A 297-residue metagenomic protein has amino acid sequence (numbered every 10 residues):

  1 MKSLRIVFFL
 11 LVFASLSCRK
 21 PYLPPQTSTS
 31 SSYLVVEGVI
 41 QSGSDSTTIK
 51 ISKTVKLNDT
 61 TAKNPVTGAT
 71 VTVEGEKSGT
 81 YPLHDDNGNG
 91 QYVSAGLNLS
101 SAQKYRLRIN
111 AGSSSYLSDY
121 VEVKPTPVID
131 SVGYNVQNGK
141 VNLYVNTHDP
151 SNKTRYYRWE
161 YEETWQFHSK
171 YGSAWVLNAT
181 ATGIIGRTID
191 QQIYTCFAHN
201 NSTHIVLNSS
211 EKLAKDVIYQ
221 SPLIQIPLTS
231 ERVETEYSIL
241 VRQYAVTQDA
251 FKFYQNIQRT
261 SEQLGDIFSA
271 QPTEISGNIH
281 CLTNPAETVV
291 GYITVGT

Functional and structural regions predicted by a protein language model:
M1-K2, S118: Short intrinsically disordered, low-complexity coil segments enriched in acidic
K2-F9: Sec-dependent signal peptide recognition, specifically the positively charged N-region followed immediately by
F9-L10, A62: Short N-terminal micro-motifs specific to bacterial/archaeal maturation and metal-cluster initiation sites
A14-S17: C-terminal motif of bacterial Sec signal peptides marking the signal peptidase cleavage site
R19-T297: A sequence/structural signal for flexible, mid-protein segments enriched in small/helix-disrupting residues
